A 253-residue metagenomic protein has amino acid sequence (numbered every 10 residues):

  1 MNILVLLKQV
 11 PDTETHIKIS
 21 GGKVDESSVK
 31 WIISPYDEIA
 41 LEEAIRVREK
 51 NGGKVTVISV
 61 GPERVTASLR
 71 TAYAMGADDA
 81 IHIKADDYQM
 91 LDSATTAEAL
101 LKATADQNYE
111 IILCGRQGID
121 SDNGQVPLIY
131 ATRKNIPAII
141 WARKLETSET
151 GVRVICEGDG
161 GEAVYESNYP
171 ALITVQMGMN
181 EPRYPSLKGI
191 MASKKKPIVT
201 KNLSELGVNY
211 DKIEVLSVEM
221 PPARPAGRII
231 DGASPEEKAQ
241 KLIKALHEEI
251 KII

Functional and structural regions predicted by a protein language model:
M1-I253: N-terminal glycine-rich FAD/FM-binding segment characteristic of electron-transfer flavoproteins
